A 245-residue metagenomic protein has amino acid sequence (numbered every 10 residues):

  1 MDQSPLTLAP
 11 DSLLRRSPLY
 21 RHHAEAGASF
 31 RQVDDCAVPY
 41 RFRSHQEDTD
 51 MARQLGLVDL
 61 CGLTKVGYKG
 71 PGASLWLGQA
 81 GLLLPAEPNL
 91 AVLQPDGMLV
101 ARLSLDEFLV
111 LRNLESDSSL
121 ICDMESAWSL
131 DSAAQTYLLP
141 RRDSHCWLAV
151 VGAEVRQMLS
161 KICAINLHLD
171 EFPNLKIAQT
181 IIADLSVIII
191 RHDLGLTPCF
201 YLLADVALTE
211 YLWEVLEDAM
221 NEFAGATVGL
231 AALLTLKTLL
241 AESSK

Functional and structural regions predicted by a protein language model:
M1-K245: Basic, glycine/lysine-rich polyanion-binding surfaces/domains
